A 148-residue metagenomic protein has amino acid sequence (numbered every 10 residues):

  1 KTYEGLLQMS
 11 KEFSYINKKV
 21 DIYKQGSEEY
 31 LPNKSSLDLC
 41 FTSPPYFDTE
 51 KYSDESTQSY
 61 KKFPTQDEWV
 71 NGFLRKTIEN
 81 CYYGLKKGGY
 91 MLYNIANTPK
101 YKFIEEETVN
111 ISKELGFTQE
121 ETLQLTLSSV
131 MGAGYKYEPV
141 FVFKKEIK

Functional and structural regions predicted by a protein language model:
K1-K148: Class I S-adenosyl-L-methionine-dependent methyltransferase catalytic core
